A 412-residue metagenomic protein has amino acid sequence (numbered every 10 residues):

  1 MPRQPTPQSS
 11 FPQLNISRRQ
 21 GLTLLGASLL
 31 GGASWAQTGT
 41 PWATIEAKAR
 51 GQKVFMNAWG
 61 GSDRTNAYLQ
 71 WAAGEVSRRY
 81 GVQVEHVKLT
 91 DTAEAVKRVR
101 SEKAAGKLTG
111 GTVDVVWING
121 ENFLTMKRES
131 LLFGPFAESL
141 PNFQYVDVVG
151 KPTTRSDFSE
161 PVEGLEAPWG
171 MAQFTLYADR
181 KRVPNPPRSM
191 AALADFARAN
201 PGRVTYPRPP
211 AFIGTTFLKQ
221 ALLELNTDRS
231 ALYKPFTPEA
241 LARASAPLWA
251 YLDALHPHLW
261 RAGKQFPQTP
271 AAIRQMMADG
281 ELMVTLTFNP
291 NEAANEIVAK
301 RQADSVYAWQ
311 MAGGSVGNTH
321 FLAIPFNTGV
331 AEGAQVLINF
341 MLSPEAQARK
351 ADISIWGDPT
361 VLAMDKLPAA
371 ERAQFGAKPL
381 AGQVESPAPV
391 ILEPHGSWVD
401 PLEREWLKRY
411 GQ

Functional and structural regions predicted by a protein language model:
M1-I16, T23-L30: N-terminal secretory signal peptides
G39-E121: Early extracytoplasmic/lumenal segment of secretory-pathway proteins
P41, Q275, G382-Q412: Conserved C-terminal helix/tail region of periplasmic/extracytoplasmic solute-binding proteins
G51-V54, V82, G111-D114, N200-R203 (+3 more regions): Loop/turn elements at helix/coil->beta-strand transitions in domains of secreted/extracellular proteins
W59-W71, V87-E94, V113-A271: Extracytoplasmic ligand-binding site segments that recognize negatively charged/polar headgroups
W260-A323, N327, K366-Q374: Extracytoplasmic/periplasmic substrate-binding proteins
S315, H320-S386: Mature extracytoplasmic/periplasmic domains
